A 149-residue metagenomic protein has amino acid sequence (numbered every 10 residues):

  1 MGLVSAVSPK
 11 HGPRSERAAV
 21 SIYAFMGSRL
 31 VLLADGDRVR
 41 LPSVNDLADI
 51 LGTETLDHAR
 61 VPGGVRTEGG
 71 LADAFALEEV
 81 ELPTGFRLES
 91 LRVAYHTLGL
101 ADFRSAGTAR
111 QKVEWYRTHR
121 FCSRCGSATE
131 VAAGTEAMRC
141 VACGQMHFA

Functional and structural regions predicted by a protein language model:
M1-G99: N-terminal alpha-helical interaction blocks
V80-R124: A gly/proline- and charged-residue-enriched helix-loop-helix capping module
G107-A149: Cys/His-rich short segments
